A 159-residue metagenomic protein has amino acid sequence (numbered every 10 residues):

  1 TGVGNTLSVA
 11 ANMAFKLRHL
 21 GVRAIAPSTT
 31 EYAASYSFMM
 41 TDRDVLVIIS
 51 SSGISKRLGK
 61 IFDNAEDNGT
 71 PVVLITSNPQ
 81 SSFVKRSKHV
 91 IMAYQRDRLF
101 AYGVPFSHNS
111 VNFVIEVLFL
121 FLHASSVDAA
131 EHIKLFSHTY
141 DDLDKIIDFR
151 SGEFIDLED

Functional and structural regions predicted by a protein language model:
T1-F113, V117-V127: Glycine-rich phosphate-binding loops that contact phosphosugars or nucleotide phosphates
V127-D159: A short, charged, Gly/Pro-tolerant segment at domain boundaries
